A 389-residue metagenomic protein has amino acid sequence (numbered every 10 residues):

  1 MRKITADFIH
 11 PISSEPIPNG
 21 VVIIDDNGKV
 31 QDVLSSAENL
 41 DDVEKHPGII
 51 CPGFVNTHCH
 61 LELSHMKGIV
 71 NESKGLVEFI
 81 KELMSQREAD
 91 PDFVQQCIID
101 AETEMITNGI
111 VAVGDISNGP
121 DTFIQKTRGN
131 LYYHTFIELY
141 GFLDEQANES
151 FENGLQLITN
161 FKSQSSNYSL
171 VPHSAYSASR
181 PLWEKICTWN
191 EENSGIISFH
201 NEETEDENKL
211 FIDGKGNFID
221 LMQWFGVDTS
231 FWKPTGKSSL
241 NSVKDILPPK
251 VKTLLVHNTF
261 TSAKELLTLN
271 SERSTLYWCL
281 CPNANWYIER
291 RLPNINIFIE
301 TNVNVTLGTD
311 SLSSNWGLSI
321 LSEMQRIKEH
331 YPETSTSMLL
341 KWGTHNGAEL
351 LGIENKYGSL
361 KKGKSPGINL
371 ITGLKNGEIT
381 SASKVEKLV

Functional and structural regions predicted by a protein language model:
M1-G20, N302, T344-V389: Active-site microenvironment of metallo-dependent hydrolases
R2-K3, I9-C51, S163: Histidine-rich, glycine-flanked metal-binding segment
I23, I49, K67-N130, S150-K162: Alpha-helical scaffold segments that flank or form the walls of functional sites
P52-S64, I196-E205: Histidine-centered catalytic micro-motifs
V55-T57, V113-G114, Y133-I137, Y168-P172 (+4 more regions): Hydrophobic faces of well-ordered beta-strands that scaffold small-molecule active sites in alpha/beta enzyme cores
H65-Q96, H134-Y140, E205-K250: Active-site gating loops and adjacent loop-to-helix segments of metal-dependent hydrolytic enzymes
V171-I186, N201, H257-F260, W286-E289: Active-site glycine- and acidic-residue-rich loops that bind and position anionic ligands or nucleotide-like cofactors
I246-P248, R291-G373: His/Asp/Glu-enriched, well-ordered alpha-helical/loop segment that forms or immediately abuts the divalent-metal
